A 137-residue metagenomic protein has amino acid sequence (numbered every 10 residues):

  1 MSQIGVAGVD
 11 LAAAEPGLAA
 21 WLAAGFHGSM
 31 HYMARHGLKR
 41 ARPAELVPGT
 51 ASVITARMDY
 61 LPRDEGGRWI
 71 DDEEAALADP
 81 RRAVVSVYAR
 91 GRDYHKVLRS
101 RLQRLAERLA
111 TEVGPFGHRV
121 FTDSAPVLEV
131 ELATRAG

Functional and structural regions predicted by a protein language model:
M1-G137: Auxiliary alpha/beta "docking" domains used to position bulky ligands
